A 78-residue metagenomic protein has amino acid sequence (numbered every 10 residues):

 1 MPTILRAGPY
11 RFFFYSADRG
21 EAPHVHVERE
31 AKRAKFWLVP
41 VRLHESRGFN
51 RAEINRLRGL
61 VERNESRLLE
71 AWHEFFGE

Functional and structural regions predicted by a protein language model:
M1-E21: Short, charged/polar N-terminal "headpieces" of proteins
M1-I4, R33-K35, L68, E78: Generic detector of short, locally flexible boundary/turn motifs and exposed helical patches
I4, H26, E62-S66: Alpha-helical interaction segments
R6-R11, K32, E45, L68-W72: A general marker of short, structured functional hotspots
Y15-R51: A short, structured beta-strand/loop element
F49-E78: C-terminal structural segments of small proteins and small subunits
